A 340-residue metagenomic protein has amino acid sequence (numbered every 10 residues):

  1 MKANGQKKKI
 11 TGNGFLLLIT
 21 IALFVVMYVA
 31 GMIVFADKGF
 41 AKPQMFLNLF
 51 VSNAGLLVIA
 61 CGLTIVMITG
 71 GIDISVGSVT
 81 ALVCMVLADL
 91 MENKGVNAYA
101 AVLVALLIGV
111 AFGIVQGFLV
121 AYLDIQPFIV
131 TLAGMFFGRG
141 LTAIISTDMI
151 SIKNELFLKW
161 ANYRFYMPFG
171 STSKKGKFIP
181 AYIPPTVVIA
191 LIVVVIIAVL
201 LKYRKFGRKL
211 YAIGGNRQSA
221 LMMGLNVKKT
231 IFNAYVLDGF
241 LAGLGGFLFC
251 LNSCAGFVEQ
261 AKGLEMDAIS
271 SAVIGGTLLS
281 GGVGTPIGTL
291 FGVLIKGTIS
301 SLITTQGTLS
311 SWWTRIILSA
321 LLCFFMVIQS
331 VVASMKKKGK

Functional and structural regions predicted by a protein language model:
M1-I33, G215-Q218, M222-K229, I299-K340: Cytosolic-side transmembrane-helix boundaries in multi-pass membrane proteins
K2-A60, K94-A100, K174-K175, G339-K340: Membrane-interfacial amphipathic/re-entrant helices at transmembrane-helix boundaries
Y28-I33, K42-K94, L119-I125, A272-P286 (+1 more regions): Single transmembrane alpha-helix segments in multi-pass membrane proteins
D37-N48, T142-A143, F178, L201-K202 (+3 more regions): Inter-helical junctions in multi-pass inner-membrane proteins, predominant in energy-converting antiporter-like
Q44-M45, I196-Y235: Membrane-helix/interface signature in polytopic inner-membrane proteins
G95-F136, F291: Alpha-helical transmembrane segments within multi-pass membrane transporters and channels
P127-R204, T230-N233, S253-V258, T305 (+1 more regions): Transmembrane helix-bundle core of multi-pass membrane transporters and related energy-transducing complexes
V236, L241-A242, N252-S319: Transmembrane alpha-helical segments in multi-pass inner-membrane proteins
